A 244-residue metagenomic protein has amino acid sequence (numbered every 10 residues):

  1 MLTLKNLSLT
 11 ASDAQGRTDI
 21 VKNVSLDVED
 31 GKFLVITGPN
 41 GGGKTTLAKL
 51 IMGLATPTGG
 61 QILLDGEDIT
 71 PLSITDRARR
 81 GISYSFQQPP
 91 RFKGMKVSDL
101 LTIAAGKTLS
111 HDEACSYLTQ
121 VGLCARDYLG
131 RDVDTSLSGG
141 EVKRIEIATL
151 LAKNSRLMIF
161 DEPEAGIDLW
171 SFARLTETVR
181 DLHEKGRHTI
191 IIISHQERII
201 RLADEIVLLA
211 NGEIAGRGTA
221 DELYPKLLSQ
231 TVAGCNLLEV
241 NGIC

Functional and structural regions predicted by a protein language model:
T37-P39: The feature captures the beta-strand-to-loop junction immediately N-terminal to the Walker
M52: Helix-to-loop junction immediately C-terminal to a conserved catalytic motif
G60-E67, E113: Conserved ABC transporter NBD signature motif
D68-S83, L227: ABC ATPase NBD coupling module
Q88, G94-S110: Q-loop/switch helix immediately C-terminal to the Walker
E162-P163: Walker B catalytic motif
E213-N236: Conserved beta-strand-loop-alpha-helix hinge in the C-terminal portion of ABC ATPase nucleotide-binding domains
